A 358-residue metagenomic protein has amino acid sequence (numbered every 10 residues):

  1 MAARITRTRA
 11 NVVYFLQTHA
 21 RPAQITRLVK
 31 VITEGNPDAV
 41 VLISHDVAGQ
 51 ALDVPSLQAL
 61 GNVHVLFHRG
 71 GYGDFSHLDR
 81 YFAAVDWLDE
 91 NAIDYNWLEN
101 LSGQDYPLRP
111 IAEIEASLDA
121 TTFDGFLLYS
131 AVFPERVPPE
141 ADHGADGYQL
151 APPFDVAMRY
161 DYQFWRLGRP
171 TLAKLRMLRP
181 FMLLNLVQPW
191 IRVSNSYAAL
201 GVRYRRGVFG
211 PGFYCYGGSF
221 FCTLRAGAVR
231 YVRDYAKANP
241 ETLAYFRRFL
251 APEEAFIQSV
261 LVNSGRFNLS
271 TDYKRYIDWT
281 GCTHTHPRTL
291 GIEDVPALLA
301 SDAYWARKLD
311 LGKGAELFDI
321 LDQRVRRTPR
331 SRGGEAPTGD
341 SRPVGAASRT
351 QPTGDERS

Functional and structural regions predicted by a protein language model:
A2-G345, R349, G354-S358: ER/Golgi luminal nucleotide-sugar-dependent glycosyltransferases, focusing on the catalytic module
